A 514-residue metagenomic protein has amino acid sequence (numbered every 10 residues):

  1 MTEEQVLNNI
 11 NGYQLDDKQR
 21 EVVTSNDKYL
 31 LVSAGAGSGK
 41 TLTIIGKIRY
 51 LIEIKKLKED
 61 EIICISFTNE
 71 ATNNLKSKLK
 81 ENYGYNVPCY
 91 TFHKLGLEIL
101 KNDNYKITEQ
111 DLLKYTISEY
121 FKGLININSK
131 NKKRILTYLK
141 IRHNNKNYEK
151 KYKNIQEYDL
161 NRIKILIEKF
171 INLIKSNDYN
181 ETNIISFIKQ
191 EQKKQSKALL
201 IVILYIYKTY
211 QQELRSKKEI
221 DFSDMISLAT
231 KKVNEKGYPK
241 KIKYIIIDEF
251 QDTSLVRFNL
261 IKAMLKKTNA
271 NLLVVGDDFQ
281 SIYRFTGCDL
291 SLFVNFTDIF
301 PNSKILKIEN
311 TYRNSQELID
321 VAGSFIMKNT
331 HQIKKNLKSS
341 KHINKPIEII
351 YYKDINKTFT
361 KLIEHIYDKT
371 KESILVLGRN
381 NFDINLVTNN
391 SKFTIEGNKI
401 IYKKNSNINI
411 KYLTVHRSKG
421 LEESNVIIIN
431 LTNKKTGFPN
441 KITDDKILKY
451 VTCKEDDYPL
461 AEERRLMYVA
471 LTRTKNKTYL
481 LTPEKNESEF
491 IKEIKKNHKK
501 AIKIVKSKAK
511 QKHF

Functional and structural regions predicted by a protein language model:
M1-I107, T472: P-loop NTPase Walker
E3-A36, A71, P88, K194-L292 (+2 more regions): Conserved helicase NTPase motor core
V6, L255-K345, I491, I502: Conserved RecA-like helicase ATPase core segment that couples NTP binding/hydrolysis to strand translocation
L31-V32, S38-I44, N302-K304, N310-N407 (+2 more regions): Helicase P-loop NTPase motor core
K58-E61, K267-A270, D277-F279, F300-I305 (+4 more regions): Short glycine-/polar-rich loops that comprise or flank the Walker A/P-loop and associated switch/sensor motifs
E61, S66-N69, N73-Y158, R162 (+2 more regions): Conserved P-loop NTPase-based nucleic-acid remodeling module centered on helicase motor cores
C64, C89, V274, K307 (+1 more regions): Conserved SAM-binding loop
Y244, T370, N409, S418-E484 (+1 more regions): Conserved helicase C-terminal RecA-like lobe
